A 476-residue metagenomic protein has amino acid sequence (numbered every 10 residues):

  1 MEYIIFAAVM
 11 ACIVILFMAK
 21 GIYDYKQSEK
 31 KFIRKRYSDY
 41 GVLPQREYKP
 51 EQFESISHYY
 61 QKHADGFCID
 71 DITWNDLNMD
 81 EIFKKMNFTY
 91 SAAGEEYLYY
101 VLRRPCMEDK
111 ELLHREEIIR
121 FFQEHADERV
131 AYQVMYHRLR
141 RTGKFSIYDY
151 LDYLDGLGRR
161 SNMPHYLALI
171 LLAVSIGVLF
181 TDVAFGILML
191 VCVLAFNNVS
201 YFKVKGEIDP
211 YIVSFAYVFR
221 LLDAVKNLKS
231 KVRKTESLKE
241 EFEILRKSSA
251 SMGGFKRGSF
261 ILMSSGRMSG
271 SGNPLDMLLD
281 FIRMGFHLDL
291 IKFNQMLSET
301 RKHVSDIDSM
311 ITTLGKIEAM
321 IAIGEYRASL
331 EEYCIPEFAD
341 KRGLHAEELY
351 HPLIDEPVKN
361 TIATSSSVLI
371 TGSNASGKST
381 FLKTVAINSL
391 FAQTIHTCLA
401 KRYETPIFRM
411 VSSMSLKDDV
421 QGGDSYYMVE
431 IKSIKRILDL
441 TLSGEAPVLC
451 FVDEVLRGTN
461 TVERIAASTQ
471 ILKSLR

Functional and structural regions predicted by a protein language model:
M1-S366: Alpha-helical bundle segments enriched in helix-capping/polar residues
I323-Y326, L330-R476: ATPase nucleotide-binding head domains, primarily ABC-like/P-loop NTPase cores
